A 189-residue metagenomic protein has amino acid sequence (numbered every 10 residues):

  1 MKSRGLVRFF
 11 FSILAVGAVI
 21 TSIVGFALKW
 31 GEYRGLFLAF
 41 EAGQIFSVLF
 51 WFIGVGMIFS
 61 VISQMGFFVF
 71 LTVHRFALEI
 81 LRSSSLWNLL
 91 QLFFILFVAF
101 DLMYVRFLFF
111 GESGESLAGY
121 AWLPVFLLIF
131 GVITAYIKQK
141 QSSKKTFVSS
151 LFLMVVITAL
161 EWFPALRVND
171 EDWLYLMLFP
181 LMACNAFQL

Functional and structural regions predicted by a protein language model:
M1-G17, F147, D172-M177: Alpha-helical transmembrane segments and their helix-start/interface "positive-inside/aromatic belt" motifs in integral
V16-Y33, T158-E161: Alpha-helical transmembrane segments of multi-pass membrane proteins
T21, F97-M103, M154-F163: Aromatic-anchored segments of alpha-helical transmembrane domains
F26-W87, Q91: Selected alpha-helical membrane-embedding segments in polytopic membrane proteins
G54-G66, V125-I133, L181-L189: Hydrophobic cores of alpha-helical transmembrane segments in multi-pass inner/ER membrane proteins, independent
R82-F109, L166-L176: C-terminal halves and exits of single transmembrane alpha-helices
F93-V148: Membrane-proximal helix-loop-helix units in multi-pass membrane proteins
I133-L189: Terminal transmembrane helical module of multi-pass membrane proteins
